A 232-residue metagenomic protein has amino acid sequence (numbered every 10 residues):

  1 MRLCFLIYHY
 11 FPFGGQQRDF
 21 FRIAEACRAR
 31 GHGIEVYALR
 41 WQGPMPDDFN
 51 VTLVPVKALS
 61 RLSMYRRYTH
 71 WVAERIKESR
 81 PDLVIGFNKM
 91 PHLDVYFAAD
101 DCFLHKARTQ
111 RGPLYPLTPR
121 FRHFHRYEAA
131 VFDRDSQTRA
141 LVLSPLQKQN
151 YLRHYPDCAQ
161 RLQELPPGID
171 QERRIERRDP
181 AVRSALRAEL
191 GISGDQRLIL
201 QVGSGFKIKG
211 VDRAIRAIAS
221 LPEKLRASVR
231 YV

Functional and structural regions predicted by a protein language model:
M1, R178-L198, E223-L225: Nucleotide-sugar donor-binding and catalytic loop/hinge architecture of NDP-sugar-dependent glycosyltransferases
L6-F21, K209: A short, glycine/small-residue-rich beta-strand->loop->alpha-helix junction that serves as a flexible
I7-F13, A26-S63, R75, Q147: N-terminal strand-loop element at the rim of the active site of nucleotide-sugar-dependent glycosyltransferases
F13, R173, S193, F206-V211 (+1 more regions): A short, basic/aromatic alpha-helical/loop segment that forms part of the nucleotidyl-sugar donor-binding site
F20, C27, I199, A214-I215 (+1 more regions): A structural motif in glycosyltransferase catalytic domains
A58-V84, F121-A130, L200: An amphipathic, basic-hydrophobic alpha-helix
F121-A185, I192: Donor nucleotide-sugar binding/catalytic pocket of nucleotide-sugar-dependent glycosyltransferases
L141, S193-K209, I215-I218: Conserved donor-binding/catalytic core segment of Leloir-type glycosyltransferases
